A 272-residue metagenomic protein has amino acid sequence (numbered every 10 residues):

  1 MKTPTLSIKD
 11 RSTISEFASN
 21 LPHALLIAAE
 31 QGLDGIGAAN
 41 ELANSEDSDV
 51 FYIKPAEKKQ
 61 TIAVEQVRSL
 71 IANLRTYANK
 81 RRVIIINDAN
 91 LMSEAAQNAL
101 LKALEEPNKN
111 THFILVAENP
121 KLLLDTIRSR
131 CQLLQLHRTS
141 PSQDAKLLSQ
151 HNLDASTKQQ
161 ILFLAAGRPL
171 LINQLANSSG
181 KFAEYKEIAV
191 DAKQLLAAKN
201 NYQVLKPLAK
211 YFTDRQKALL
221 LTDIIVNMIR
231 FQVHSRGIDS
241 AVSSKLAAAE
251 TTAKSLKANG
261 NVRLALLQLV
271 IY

Functional and structural regions predicted by a protein language model:
M1-A95, K102: Clamp-loader machinery-focused feature within the broader ASCE/P-loop NTPase space
M1-L33, G37-D47, N110, E118-Y272: Charged, glycine-rich active-site and insertion segments that engage polyanionic ligands
Y52-K54, L115, L133-Q135: Structural signal for conserved beta-strand scaffold positions within catalytic alpha/beta enzyme cores
A72-R75, E106-N108, L136-T139: Short, surface-exposed linear patches
K80-R82, P107, Q132: A generic structural signal for short beta-strands and their flanking turns/coil linkers
I84, D88, A96, N119-L123 (+1 more regions): Helical "lid/switch" subdomain of P-loop NTPase nucleotide-binding domains
A96-Q97, K217: Glycine-centered small-residue hotspots that permit tight backbone geometry or close packing
N98-L115: Conserved catalytic/switch belt of AAA+ P-loop NTPases
